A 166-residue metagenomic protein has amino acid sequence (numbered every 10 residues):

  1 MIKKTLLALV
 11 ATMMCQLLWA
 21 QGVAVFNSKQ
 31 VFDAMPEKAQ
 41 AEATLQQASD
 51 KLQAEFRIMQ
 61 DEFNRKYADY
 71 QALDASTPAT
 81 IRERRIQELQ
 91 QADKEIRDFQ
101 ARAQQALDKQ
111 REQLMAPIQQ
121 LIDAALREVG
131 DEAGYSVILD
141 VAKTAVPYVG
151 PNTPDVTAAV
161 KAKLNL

Functional and structural regions predicted by a protein language model:
M1-I2: N-terminal secretory signal peptides that target proteins for export/translocation
T5-M14: Sec-dependent N-terminal signal peptides
M14-A20: Sec/Tat signal peptide C-region and signal peptidase I cleavage site
Q21-A133, V137-A145: Amphipathic alpha-helical segments
Y148-V149: Short, exposed beta-strand-loop hairpins at the edges of beta-sheets in extracellular/periplasmic proteins
V156-T157: Short, hinge-like loop/turn segments at secondary-structure boundaries
N165-L166: Short, solvent-exposed mixed-charge patches
